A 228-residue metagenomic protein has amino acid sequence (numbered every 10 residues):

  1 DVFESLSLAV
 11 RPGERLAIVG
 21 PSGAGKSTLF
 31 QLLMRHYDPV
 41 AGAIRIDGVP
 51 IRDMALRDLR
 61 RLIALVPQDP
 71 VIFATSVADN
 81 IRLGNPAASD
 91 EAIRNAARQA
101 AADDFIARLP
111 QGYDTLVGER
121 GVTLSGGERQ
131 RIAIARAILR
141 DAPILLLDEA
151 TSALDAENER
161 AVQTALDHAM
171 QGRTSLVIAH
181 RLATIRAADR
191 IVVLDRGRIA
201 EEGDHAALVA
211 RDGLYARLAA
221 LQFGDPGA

Functional and structural regions predicted by a protein language model:
D1-A228: ABC-type nucleotide-binding domain
